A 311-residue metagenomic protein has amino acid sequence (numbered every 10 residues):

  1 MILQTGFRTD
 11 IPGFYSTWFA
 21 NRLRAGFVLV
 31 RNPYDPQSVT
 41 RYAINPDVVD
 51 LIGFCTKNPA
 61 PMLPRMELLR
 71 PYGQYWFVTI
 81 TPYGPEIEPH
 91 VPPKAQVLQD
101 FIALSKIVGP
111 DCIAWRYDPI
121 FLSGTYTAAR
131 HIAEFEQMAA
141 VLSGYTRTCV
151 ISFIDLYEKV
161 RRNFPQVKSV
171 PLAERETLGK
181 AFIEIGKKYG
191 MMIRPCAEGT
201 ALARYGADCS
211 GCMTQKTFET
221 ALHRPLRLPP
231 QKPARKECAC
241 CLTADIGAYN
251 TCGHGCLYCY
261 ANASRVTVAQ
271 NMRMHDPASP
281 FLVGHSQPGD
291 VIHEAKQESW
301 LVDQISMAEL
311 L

Functional and structural regions predicted by a protein language model:
M1-I87, K94-V97, F101-P110, R265-L311: Conserved Radical SAM active-site core
P59-A60, T81-Y83, I120-L122, L156 (+2 more regions): Short, solvent-exposed loop/turn segments at secondary-structure junctions
Y83-V91, P119-A129, N163-P171: Surface-exposed cleft-lining segments at the edges of enzyme active sites
V91-K94, N163-Q166, A207-T214, Q297-E298: Short, surface-exposed amphipathic charged segments that create phosphate/polyanion-binding patches used for binding
Q96-R162, K180-A197: Conserved C-terminal portion of the radical SAM core fold that forms the substrate/S-adenosylmethionine-binding
A173-A239: A C-terminal junction/extension of Radical SAM enzymes
K236, T243-S264: Local cysteine-cluster metal-coordination motifs and their immediate loop/turn environment, predominantly Fe-S cluster
